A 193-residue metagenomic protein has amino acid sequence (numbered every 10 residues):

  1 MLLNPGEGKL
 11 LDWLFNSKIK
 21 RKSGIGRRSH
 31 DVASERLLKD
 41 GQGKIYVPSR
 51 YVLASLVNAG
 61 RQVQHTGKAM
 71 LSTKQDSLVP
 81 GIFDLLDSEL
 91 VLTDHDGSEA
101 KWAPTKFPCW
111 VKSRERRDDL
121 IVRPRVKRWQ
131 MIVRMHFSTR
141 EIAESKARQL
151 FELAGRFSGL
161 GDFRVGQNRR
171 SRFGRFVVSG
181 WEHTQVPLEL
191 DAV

Functional and structural regions predicted by a protein language model:
M1-V193: RNA-interacting cores
